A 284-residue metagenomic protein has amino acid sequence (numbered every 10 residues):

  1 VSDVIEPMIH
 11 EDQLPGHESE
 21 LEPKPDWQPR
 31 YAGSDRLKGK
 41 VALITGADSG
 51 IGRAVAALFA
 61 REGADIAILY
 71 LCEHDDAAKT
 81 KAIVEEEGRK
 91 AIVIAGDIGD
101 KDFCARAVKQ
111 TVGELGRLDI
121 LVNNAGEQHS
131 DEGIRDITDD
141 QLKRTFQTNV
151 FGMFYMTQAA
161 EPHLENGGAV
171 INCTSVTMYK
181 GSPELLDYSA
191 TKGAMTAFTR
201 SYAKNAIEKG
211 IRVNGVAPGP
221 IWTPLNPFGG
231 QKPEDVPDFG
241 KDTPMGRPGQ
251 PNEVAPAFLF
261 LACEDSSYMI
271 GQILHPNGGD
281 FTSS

Functional and structural regions predicted by a protein language model:
V4-I9, L21, Q28-P29, D131 (+5 more regions): Short C-terminal tail/terminal secondary-structure segment of NAD(P)H-dependent dehydrogenase/reductase domains
I5-E6, D100, A105, G126-K143 (+2 more regions): Conserved mid-core segment of classical short-chain dehydrogenase/reductases
G33, G126-Q128, I171-A194, T199-E208 (+1 more regions): Catalytic loop of short-chain dehydrogenase/reductase
L115, F154-T157, H163, R247-P276 (+1 more regions): C-terminal substrate-recognition "lid" of short-chain dehydrogenase/reductases
R135-F154, I171, M195, M245: Catalytic Tyr-X3-Lys loop
T157-Q158, R200: A short, exposed helix-loop element centered on a Lys and neighboring polar residues
P162, K204-E208, S267: Alpha-helical segment proximal to the catalytic Tyr-Lys
E184-L185, E208, P220-P244, E253 (+1 more regions): A glycine/serine/threonine-rich, flexible loop-to-helix segment that serves as the NAD(P) cofactor-binding "lid"
